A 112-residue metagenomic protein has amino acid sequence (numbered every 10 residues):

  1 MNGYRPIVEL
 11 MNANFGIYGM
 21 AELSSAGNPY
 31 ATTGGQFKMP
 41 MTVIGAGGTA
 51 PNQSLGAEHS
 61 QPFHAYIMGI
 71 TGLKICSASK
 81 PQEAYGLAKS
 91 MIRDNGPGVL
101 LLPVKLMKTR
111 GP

Functional and structural regions predicted by a protein language model:
M1-P112: Conserved thiamine diphosphate
